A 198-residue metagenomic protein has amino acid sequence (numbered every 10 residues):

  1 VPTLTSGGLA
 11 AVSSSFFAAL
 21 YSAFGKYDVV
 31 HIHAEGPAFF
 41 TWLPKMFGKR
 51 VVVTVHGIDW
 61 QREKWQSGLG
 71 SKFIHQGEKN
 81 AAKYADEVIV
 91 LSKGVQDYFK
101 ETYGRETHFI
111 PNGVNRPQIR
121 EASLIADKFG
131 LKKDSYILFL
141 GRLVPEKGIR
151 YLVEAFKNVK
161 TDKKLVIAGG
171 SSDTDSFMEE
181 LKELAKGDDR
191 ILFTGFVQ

Functional and structural regions predicted by a protein language model:
G8-A23, Y27-W60: An aromatic- and histidine-rich active-site surface loop
S13, R50, Q61-N80, R120: Nucleotide-sugar donor phosphate/pyrophosphate-binding loop at the beta->alpha transition of glycosyltransferases
L20-A23, M46, L69-V88: Membrane-proximal helix-turn-helix segments that form the acceptor-binding/catalytic region of lipid-linked
I89, G130-K160, L165-V166: Conserved donor-binding/catalytic core segment of Leloir-type glycosyltransferases
G94, G113: Carbohydrate-associated surface elements
I119-L131: A short helix/loop element that forms part of the nucleotide-sugar donor recognition site in Leloir-type
L140-V144, S171-D173, V197: Short donor-sugar binding/catalytic loops of nucleotide-sugar-dependent glycosyltransferases, especially enzymes
G169, M178-V197: Nucleotide-activated donor-binding/catalytic signature segment of Leloir-type glycosyltransferases, i.e., the conserved
